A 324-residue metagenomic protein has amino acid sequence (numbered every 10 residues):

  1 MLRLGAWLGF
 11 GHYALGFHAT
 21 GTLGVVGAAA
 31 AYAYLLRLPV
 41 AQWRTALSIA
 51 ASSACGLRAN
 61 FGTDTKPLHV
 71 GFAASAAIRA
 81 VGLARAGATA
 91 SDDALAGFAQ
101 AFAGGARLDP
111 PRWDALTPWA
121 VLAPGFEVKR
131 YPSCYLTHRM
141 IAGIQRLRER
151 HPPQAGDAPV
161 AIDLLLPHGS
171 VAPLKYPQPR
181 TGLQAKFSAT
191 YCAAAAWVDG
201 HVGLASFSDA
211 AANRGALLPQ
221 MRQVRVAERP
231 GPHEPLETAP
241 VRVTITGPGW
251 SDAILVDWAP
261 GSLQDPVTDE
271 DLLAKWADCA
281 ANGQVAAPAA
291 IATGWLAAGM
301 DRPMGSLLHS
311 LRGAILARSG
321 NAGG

Functional and structural regions predicted by a protein language model:
M1-R79, D93-A99: Glycine-rich, mobile lid/loop segments that gate access to catalytic sites or pores
T65-S75, G82, A86-G324: Terminal-appendage/accessory-domain detector
